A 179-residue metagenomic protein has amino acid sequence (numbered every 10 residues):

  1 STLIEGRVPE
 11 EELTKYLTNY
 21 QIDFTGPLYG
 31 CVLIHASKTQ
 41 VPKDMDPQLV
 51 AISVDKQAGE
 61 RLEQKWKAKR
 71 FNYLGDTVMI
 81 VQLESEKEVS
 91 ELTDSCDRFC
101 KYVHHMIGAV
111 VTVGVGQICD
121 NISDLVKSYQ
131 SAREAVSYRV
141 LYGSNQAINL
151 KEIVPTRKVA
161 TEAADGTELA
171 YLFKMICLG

Functional and structural regions predicted by a protein language model:
S1-E91, S95, Q117-N121, L125-V140 (+1 more regions): Interdomain helical linkers/hinges and coiled-coil/dimerization scaffolds that transmit conformational signals
A68-L74, K101-V113: Catalytic core regions of nucleotide second-messenger enzymes
C96-C100: Generic structural signal for well-ordered alpha-helices, preferentially at hydrophobic/aromatic core positions
